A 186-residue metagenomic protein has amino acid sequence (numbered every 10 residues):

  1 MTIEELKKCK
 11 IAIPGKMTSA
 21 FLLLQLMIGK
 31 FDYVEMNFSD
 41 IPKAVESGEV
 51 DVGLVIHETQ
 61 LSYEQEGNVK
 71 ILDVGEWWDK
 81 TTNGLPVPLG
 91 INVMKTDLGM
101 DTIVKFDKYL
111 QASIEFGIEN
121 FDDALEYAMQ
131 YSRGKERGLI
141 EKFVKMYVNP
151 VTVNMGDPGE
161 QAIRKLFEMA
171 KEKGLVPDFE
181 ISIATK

Functional and structural regions predicted by a protein language model:
M1-D51, E58, Q161, K165: Bilobed "Venus flytrap"/periplasmic-binding protein-like clamshell domains and structurally analogous long
A12, V93, A184: Residues in well-ordered beta-strands of folded domains
G29, G134, L175-V176: Helix N-cap/coil-helix junction residues
V34-M36, L72, E180-A184: General small-molecule cofactor/ligand-binding pocket signal
F38-M129: Pocket-lining segment of extracytoplasmic ligand-binding domains
G99-M169: Secondary-structure end/capping motifs
M169-K186: Conserved C-terminal helix/tail region of periplasmic/extracytoplasmic solute-binding proteins
